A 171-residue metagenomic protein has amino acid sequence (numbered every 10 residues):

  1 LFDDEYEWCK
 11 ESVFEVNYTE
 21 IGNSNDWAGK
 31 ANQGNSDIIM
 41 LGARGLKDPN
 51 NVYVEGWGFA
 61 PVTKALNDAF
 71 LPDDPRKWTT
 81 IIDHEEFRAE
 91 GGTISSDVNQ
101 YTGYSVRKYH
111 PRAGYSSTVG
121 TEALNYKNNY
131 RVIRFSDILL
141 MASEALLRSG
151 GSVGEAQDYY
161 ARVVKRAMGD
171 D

Functional and structural regions predicted by a protein language model:
L1-D97: An aromatic- and glycine-enriched ligand-binding surface/loop that stacks and positions planar moieties
L1-Q33, T118-F135, R148-Y159, G169-D170: Structured, solvent-exposed acidic/aromatic patches
G42, M168-D171: Glycine-centered secondary-structure boundary/capping sites
P75-R166: C-terminal substrate/ligand-recognition segments
